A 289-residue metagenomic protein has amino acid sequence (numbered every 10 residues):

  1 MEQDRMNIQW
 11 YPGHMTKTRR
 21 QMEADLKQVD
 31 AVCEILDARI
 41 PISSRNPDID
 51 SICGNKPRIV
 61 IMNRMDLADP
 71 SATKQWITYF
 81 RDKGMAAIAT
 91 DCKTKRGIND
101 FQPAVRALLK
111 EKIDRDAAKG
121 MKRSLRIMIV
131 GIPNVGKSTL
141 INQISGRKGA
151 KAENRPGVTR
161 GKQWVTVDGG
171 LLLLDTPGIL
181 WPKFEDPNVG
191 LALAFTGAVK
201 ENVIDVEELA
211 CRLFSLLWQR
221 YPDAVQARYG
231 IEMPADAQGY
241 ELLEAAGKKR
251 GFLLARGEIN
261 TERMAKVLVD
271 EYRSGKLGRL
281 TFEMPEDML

Functional and structural regions predicted by a protein language model:
M1-A31, R39-D48, I52-R58, M65 (+3 more regions): Helix-rich effector regions associated with P-loop NTPase G domains
E34, V60-M62, I129: Structural beta-sheet core signal
D66-V130, G149, F252, I259: Canonical P-loop GTPase G-domain recognition
C92, I141, L171-L174: Conserved active-site beta-strand-loop modules that form the wall/rim of enzyme catalytic pockets and either contain
K112-D116, N142, K148-N154, R220-V225: Short, structured loop/turn "capping" segments at alpha-beta junctions
G120-K122, Q143-I144, V165-T166: Solvent-exposed alpha-helices and their adjacent loops that cap or buttress functional pockets in soluble metabolic
R126-G146, A150, T176: Glycine-rich phosphate-binding P-loop
